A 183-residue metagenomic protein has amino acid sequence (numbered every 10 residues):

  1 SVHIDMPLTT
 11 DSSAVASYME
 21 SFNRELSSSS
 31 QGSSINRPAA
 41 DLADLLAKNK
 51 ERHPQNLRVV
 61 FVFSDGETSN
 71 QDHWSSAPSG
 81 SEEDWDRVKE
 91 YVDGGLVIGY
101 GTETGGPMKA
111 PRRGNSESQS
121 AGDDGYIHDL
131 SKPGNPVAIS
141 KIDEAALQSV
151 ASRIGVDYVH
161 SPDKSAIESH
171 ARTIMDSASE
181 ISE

Functional and structural regions predicted by a protein language model:
S1-N49: Membrane-embedded segments
V2, D11, E20, R24 (+3 more regions): Solvent-exposed coil/turn segments that connect beta secondary-structure elements in extracytoplasmic/periplasmic
T10, A14-S17, S34-R37, D41 (+5 more regions): Extracytoplasmic/secreted proteins, especially bacterial periplasmic and envelope-associated proteins
E25, S34-G94: Exposed acidic/Ser/Thr-rich ligand/metal-binding surfaces
F61, L96-I98, V159: Hydrophobic/aromatic beta-strand patches that form the interior of the parallel beta-sheet core in alpha/beta enzyme
G66-D143: VWA/integrin I-like adhesion module and closely mimicked acidic/polar interface patches used
D157-D163: Short acidic-hydrophobic, aromatic-tinged amphipathic segments that line or gate anion-handling sites
S179-E183: C-terminal signal-anchor/stop-transfer transmembrane helix together with its immediate cytosolic, Lys/Arg-enriched
